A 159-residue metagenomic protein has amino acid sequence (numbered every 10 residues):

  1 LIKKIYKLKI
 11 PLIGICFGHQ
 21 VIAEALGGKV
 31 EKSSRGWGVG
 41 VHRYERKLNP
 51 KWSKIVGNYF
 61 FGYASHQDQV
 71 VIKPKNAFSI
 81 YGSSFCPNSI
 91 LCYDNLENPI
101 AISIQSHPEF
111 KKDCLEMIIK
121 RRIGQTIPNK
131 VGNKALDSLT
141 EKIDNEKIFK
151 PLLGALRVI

Functional and structural regions predicted by a protein language model:
L1-P50: Cysteine-nucleophile active-site neighborhood
R46-I159: Amide-donor transfer/coupling interface in amidating biosynthetic enzymes
